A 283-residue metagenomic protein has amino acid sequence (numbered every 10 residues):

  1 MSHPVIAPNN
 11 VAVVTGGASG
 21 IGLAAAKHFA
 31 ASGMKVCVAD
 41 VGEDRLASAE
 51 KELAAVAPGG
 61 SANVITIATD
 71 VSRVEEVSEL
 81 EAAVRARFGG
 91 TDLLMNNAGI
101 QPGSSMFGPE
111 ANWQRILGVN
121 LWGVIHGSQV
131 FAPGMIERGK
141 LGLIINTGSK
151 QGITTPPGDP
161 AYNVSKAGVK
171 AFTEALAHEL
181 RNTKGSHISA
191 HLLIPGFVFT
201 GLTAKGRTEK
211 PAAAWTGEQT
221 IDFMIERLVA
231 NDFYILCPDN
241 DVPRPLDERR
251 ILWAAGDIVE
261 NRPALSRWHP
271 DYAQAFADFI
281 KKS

Functional and structural regions predicted by a protein language model:
S2-C37: Canonical Rossmann dinucleotide-binding motif of NAD(H)/NADP(H)-dependent dehydrogenases/reductases, specifically
M34-A49: Conserved glycine-rich Rossmann-like NAD(P)H-binding loop of the short-chain dehydrogenase/reductase
E43-D44, A68-E79, E110: The beta1-alpha1 cofactor-binding region of Rossmann-like NAD(H)/NADP(H)-dependent oxidoreductases
S78, I100-Q114, G158: Conserved mid-core segment of classical short-chain dehydrogenase/reductases
S128, S165: Active-site helix of classical SDR
S149: Residue(s) in the substrate-gating loop at a strand-loop-helix junction that position the organic substrate next
E179-R244: SDR active-site lid
